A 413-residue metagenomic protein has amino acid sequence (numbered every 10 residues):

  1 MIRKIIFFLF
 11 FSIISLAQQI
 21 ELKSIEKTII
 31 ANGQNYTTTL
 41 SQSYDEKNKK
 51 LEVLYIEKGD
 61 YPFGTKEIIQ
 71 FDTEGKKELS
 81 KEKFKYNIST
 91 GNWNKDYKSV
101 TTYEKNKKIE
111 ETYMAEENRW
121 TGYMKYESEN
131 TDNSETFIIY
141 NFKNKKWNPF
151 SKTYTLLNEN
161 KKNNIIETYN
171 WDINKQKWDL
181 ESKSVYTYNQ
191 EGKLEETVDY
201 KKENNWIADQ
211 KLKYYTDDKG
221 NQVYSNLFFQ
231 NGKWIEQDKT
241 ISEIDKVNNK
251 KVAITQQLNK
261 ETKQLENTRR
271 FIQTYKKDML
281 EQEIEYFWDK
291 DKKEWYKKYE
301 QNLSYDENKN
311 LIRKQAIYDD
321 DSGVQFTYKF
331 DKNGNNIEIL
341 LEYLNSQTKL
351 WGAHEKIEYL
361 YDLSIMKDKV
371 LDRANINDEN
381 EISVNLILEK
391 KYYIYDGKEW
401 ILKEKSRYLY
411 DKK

Functional and structural regions predicted by a protein language model:
M1-E21: Bacterial Sec-dependent N-terminal signal peptides
Q18-K413: Buried hydrophobic residues that stabilize the cores of well-folded domains
